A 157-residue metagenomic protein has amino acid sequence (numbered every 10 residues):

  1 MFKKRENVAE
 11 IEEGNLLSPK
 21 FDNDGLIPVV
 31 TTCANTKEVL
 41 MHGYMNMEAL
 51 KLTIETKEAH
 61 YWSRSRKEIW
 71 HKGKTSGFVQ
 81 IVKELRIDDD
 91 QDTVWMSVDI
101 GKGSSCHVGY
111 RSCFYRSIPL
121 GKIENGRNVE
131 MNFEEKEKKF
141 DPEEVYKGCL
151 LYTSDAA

Functional and structural regions predicted by a protein language model:
F2-D24: Short, basic/aromatic recognition patches
L17-M47: Short beta-strand segments
F21, K72-K74: Ribonuclease/tRNase effector modules and their secretory precursors
V30-A34, W62, D99: A generic structural motif
M47-Y61: A short, polar/charged loop-to-alpha-helix boundary motif
A59-R64, E68-H71: Active-site rim segments in enzyme catalytic domains, especially the processed small/beta chain of N-terminal
Y61, S76-L151: C-terminal binding/interaction regions
Y152-A157: Conserved small/polar residues in nucleotide/adenosyl-binding loops
